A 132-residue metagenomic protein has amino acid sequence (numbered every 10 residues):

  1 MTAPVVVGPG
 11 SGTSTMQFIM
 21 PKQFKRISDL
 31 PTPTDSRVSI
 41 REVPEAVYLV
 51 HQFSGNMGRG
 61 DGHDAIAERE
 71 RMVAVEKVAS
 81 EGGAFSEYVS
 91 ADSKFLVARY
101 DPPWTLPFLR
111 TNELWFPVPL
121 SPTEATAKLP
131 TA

Functional and structural regions predicted by a protein language model:
M1-A132: A solvent-exposed interaction/effector surface
